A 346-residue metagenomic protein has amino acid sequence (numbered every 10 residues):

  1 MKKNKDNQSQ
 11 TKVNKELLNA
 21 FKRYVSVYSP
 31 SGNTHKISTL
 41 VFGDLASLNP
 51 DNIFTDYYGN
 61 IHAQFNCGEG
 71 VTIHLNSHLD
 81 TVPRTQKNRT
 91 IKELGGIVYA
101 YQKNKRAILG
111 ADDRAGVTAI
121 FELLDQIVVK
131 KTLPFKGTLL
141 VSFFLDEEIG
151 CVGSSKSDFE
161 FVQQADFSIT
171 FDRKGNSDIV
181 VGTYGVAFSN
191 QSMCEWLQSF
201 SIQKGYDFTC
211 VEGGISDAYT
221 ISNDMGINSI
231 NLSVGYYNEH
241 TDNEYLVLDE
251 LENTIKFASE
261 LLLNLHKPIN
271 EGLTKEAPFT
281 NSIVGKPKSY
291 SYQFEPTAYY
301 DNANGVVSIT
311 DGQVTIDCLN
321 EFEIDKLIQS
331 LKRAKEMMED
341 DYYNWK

Functional and structural regions predicted by a protein language model:
K2-N33, H240-T241: N-terminal capping segment at the start of a domain
R23, V27-G70: A non-catalytic alpha/beta surface segment that caps or lines the substrate-entry region of metallo-dependent hydrolase
A46-N49, Q64-F65, E69-T138, E148: Active-site metal-coordination/substrate-binding segment of hydrolases, especially metallo-dependent peptidases
N52, L133-T138, G205-V211, H266-A277: Flexible, glycine/charged-enriched surface loops at secondary-structure junctions
K105-L109, D113-Q191, C210: Acidic/histidine-rich catalytic neighborhood of metal-dependent amide-processing enzymes
T209-T254: Zn-dependent metallopeptidase/amidohydrolase metal-coordination segment
N238-Y290: His/Asp/Glu-rich mid-to-C-terminal helical/loop segments that flank catalytic regions of hydrolases
N281-K346: Positively charged, low-complexity terminal tracts and the immediately adjacent first secondary-structure elements
